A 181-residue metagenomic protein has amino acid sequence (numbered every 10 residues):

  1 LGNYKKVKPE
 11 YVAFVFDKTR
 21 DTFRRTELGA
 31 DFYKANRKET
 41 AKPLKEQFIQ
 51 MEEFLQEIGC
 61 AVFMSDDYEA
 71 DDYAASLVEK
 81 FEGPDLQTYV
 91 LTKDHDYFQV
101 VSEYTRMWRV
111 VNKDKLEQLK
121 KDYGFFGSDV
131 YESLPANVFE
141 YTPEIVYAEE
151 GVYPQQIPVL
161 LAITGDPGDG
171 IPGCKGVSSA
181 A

Functional and structural regions predicted by a protein language model:
L1-L91, H95-D129: Noncatalytic, basic helical substrate-engagement surface that gates or grips nucleic-acid strands
K5, L86, P154-P158, G168-P172: Residue-level signal for secondary-structure boundary elements
Y89-V90, V138, C174: A residue-level structural signature of the nucleotidyltransferase/glycosyltransferase Rossmann-like core
K93, A148, T164-A181: Helix-hairpin-helix
L116-D166: A short, charged helix-loop
